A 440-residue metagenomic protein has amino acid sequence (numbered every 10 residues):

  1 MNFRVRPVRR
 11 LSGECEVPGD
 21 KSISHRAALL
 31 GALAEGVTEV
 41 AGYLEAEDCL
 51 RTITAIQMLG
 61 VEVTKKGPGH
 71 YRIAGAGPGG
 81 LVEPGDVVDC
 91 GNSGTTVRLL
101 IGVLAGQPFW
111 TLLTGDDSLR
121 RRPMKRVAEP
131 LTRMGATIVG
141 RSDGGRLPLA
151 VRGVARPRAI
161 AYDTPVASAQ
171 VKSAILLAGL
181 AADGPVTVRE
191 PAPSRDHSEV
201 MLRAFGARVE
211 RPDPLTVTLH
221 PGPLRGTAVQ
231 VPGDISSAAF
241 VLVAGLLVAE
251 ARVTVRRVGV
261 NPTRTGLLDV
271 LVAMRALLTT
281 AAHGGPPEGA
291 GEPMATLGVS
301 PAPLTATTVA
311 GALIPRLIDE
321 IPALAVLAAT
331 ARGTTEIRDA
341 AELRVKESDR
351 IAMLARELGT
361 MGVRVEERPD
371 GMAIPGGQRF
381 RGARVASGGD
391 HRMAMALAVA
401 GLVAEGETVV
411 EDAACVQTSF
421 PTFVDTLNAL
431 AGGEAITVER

Functional and structural regions predicted by a protein language model:
M1-R440: Structural preference for solvent-exposed beta-strand-turn elements and adjacent flexible terminal/loop segments within
